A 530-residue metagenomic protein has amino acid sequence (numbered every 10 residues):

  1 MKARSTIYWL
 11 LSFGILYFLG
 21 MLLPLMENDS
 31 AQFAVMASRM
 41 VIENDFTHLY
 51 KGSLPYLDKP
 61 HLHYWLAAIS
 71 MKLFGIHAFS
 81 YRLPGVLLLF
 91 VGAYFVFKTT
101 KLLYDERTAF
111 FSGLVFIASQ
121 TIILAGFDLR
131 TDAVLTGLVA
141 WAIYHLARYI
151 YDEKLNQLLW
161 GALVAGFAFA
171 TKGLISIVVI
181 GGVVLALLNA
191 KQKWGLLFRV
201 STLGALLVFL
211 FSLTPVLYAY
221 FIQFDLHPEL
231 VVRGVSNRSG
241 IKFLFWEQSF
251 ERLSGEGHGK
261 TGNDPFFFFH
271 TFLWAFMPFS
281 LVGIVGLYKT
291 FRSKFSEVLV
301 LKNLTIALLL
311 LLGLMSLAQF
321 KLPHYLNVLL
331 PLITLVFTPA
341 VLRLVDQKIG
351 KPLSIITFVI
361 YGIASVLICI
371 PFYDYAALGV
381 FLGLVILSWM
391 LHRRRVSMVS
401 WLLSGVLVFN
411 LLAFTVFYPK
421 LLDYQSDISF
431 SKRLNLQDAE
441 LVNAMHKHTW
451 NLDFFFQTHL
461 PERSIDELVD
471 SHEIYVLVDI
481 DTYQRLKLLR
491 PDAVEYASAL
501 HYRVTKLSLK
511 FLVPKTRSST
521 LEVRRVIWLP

Functional and structural regions predicted by a protein language model:
A3-W9, V96-A118: Transmembrane-helix signature of polytopic, membrane-embedded enzymes that assemble or transfer cell-envelope glycans
G14-L16, Q32-P55, L62-W65, I69 (+1 more regions): Extracytosolic helix-loop segments that constitute the early lumenal/periplasmic catalytic or substrate-binding loops
L83-L103, W141: Transmembrane-helix motifs of polytopic, lipid-linked glycan transferases
F95, L135-Y151, I333-V336: Specific aromatic-rich, kink-prone transmembrane helix
K101-R107, A142-W160, A168, V341-V345: Membrane-interface transmembrane helices that cradle and orient dolichyl/undecaprenyl
T121-L135: Short acidic/glycine- and proline-prone juxtamembrane loop motifs at membrane-interface regions of multi-pass membrane
L159, L253, K289-P530: Membrane-embedded architecture of ER/inner-membrane glycosylation machinery
S176-V298, A307-P339, L353-F372: Transmembrane-lumen/periplasm boundary regions of multi-pass, lipid-linked membrane glycan transferases
